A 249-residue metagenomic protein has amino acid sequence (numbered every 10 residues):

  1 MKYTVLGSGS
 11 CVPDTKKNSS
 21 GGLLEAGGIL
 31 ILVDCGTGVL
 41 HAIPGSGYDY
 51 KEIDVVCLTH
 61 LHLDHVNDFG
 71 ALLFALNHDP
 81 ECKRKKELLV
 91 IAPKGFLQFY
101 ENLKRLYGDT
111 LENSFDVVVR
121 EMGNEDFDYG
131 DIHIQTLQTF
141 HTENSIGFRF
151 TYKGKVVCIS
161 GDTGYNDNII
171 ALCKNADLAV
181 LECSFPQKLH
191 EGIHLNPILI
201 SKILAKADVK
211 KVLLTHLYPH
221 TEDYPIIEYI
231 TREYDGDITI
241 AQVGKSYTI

Functional and structural regions predicted by a protein language model:
M1-S46, I146-G161, L178: Conserved beta-strand hairpin/beta-sheet module of binuclear metal-dependent hydrolase folds, prominently
P13-T15, E121-C183: Active-site-proximal loop/helix segment associated with metal-binding centers of metalloenzymes
L32-G36, D54-H60, P93, C158-G161 (+3 more regions): Active-site neighborhood of phospho(di)ester-bond hydrolases with catalytic His/Asp-centered motifs
G38-L89: Active-site metal-binding motif and surrounding structural segment of the metallo-beta-lactamase
I43, F69-L72, Y100-L103, I169 (+1 more regions): Hydrophobic packing residues within well-ordered alpha-helices of enzyme cores
L72-L89, N144-I146, T151, G192-L213 (+1 more regions): P-loop/Walker A phosphate-binding loop and immediately adjacent motor/lid segment at beta-alpha junctions
R84-S145, K153: Metallo-beta-lactamase
Y165-Y247: Cap/insert and terminal regions of metallo-dependent hydrolase folds
